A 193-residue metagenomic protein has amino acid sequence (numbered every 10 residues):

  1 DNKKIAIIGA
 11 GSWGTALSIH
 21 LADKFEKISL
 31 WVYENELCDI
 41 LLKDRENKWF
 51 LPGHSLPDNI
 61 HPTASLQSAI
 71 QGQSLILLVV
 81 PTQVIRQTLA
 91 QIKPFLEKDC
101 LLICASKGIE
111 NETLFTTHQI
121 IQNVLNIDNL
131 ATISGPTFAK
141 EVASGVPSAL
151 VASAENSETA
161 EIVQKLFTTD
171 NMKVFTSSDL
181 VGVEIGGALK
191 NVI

Functional and structural regions predicted by a protein language model:
D1-H54, H61-A64, Q91: NAD(P)+-binding Rossmann beta1-loop-alpha1 motif at the extreme N-terminus of oxidoreductases
K3, E26, I60, C100 (+2 more regions): A structural micro-motif
L56, P62-Q71, L75-P147, V163: Rossmann-like NAD(P)(H) cofactor-binding subdomain of soluble oxidoreductases
V84, F95, I120-N129, P147-V192: Internal alpha-helical scaffold of NAD(P)-dependent oxidoreductase catalytic cores
